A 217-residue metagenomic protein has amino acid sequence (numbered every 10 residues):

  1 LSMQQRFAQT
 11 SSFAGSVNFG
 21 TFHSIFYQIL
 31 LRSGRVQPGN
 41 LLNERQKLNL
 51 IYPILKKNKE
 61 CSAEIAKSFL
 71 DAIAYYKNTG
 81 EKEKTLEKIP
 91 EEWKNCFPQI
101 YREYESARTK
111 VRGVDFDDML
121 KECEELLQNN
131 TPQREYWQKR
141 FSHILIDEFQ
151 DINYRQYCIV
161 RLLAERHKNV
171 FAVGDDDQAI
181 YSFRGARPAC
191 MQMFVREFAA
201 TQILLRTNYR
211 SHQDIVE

Functional and structural regions predicted by a protein language model:
L1-Q37, E135, A189, E217: P-loop NTPase Walker
S12, A164-E165, A199: Short conserved AdoMet
A14, R35-D117, Q202, N208: ATP-hydrolysis module of ASCE/P-loop NTPase motor domains, specifically the Walker B Asp-Glu catalytic pair
V17, K168, A200-Q202: Short, conserved active-site loop motifs that form the nucleotide-linked donor/cofactor pocket
T21, I51, I73, D147 (+1 more regions): Residue-level signature of catalytic and energy-coupling elements of molecular machines, predominantly ATP/GTP-dependent
E91-M193, T207-S211: Conserved helicase NTPase motor core
A199-E217: Helicase P-loop NTPase motor core
